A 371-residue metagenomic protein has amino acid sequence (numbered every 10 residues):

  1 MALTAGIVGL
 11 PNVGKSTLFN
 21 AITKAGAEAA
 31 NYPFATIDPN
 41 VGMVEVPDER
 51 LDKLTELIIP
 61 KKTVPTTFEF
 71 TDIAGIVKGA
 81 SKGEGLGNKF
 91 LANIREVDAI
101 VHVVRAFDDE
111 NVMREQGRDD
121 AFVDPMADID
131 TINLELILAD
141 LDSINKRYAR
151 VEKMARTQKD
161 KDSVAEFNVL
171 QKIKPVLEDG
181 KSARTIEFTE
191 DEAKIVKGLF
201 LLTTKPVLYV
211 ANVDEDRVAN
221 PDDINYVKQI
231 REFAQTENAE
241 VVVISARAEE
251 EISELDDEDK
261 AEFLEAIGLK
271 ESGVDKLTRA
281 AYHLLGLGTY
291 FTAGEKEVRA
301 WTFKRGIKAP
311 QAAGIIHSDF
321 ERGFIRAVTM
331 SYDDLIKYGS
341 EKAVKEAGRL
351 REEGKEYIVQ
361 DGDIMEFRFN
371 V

Functional and structural regions predicted by a protein language model:
M1-E115, M126, V151: Conserved G1/Walker A P-loop phosphate-binding module
L3-V8, V13, F19, R150-I358 (+2 more regions): C-terminal-of-GTPase-core extension/linker across diverse P-loop GTPases
S16, P33, E69, I73 (+5 more regions): Generic signal for short, ordered secondary-structure residues within or immediately flanking folded domains
F34, D48-L51, V64-F70, E84-D98 (+8 more regions): Amphipathic alpha-helical transducer elements in NTP-driven molecular machines
G42-P47, A74-E84, R95-S163, V176-F188 (+1 more regions): Conserved Switch II/interswitch segment of TRAFAC-class P-loop GTPases
V64-T67, F90-I94, V101, P125-L136 (+5 more regions): Short, surface-exposed linear patches
